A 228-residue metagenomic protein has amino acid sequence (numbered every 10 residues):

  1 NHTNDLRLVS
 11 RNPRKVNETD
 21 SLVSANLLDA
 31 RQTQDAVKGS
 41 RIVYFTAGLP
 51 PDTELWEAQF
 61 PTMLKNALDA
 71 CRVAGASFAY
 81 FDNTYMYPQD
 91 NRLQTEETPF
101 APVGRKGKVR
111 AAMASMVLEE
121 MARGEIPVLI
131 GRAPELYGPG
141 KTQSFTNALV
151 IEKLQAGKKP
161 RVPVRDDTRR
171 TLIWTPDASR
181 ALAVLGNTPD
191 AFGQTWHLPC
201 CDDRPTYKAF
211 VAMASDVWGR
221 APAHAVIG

Functional and structural regions predicted by a protein language model:
N1-N4: N-terminal Rossmann NAD(P)H-binding glycine-rich loop of SDR-like oxidoreductase domains
V9, T46-A47, F78-N83, G131-A133: SDR active-site strand-loop-helix element
R11-A74: NAD(P)H-binding glycine-rich loop region in Rossmannoid oxidoreductase-like domains and their noncatalytic homologs
T62-A112, L129: Conserved Rossmann-fold NAD(P)-dependent oxidoreductase catalytic core, especially the SDR/UDP-sugar
N83, S115-G140: Conserved beta-loop-beta element that borders a ligand/cofactor-binding pocket
K106, P134-S144, V164-P176, C200-D203: Glycine-rich "substrate-gating" loop/helix at the edge of Rossmann-like oxidoreductase active sites
E152-I173, V184, D190-F192, H197-P199: A conserved pocket-lining segment of Rossmann-fold NAD(P)-dependent short-chain dehydrogenase/reductase
A181-G228: Mid/C-terminal beta-alpha module of Rossmann-like enzyme folds, strongest in SDR-family dehydrogenases/epimerases
